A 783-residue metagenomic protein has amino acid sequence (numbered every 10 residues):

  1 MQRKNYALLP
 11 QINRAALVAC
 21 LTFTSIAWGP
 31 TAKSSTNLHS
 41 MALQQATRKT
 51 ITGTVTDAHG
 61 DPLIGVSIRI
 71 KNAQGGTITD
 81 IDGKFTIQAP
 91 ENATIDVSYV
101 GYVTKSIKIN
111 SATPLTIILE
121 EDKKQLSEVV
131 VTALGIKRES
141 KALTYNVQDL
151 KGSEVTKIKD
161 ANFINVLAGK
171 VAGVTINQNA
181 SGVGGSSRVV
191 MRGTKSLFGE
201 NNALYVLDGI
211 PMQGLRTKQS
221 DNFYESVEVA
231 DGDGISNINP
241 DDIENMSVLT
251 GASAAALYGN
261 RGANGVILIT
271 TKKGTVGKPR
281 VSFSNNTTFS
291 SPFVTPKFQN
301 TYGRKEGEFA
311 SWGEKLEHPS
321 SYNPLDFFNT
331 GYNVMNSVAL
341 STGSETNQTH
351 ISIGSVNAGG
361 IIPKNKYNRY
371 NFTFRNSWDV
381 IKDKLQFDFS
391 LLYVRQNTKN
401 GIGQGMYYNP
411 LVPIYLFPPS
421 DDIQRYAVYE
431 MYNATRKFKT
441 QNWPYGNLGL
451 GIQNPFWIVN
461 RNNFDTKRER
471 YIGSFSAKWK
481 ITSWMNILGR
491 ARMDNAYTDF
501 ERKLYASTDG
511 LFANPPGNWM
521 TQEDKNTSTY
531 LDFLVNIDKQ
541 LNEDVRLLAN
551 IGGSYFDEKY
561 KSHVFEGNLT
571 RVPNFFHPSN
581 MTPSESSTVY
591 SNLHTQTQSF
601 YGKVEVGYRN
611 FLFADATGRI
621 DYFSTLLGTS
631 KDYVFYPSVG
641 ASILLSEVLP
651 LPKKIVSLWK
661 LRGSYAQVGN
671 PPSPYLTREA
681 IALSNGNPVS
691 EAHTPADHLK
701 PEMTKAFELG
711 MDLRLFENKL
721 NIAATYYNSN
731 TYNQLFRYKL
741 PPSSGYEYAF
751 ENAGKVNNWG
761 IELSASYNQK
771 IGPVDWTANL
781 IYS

Functional and structural regions predicted by a protein language model:
M1-F374, W378-V380, L385-V394, I402 (+2 more regions): Short, small/polar-rich motifs associated with maturation and membrane association, primarily at protein termini
Q125, N201-N202, L207, Q213 (+10 more regions): Surface-exposed loop/interface segments of Gram-negative outer-membrane beta-barrel transport/assembly proteins
D160, G184, D231-G232, G262 (+9 more regions): Membrane-spanning beta-strands of outer-membrane beta-barrel proteins
N222-E225, G473-W479, M493-N495, L713-L715: Alpha-helical support elements that line or immediately flank enzyme active sites and cofactor-binding pockets
I238-N239, S630-P637, N733: Short turn/helix-capping motifs enriched in Asx and small/polar residues
T271, N300, V338-T342, F374-W378 (+7 more regions): Residues on the lipid-exposed face of transmembrane beta-strands in outer-membrane beta-barrel proteins
N285, I353-N357, A614-S624, G663: Transmembrane beta-strand segments that form the barrel wall of outer-membrane beta-barrel proteins
Y367, N376, R468, K480-W484: A conserved hydrophobic secondary-structure block that centers on an alpha-helix together with its immediately flanking
